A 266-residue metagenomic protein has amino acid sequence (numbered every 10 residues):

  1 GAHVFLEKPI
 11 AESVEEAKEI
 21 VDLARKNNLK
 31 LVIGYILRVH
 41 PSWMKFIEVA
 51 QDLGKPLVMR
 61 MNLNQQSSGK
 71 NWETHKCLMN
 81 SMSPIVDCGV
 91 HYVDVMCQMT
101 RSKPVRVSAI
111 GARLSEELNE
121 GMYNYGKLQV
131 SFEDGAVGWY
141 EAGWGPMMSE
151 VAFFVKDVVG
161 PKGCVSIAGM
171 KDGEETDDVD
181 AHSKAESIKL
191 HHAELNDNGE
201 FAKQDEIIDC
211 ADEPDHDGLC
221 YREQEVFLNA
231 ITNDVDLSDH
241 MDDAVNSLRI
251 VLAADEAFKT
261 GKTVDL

Functional and structural regions predicted by a protein language model:
G1-A2, W72-N80, K203-D209: Short glycine/proline- and charge-enriched loop/turn segments that cap or connect secondary-structure elements
G1-R38: Beta-strand-loop-alpha-helix segment that lines the small-molecule cofactor/substrate pocket of alpha/beta enzymes
E16, V21, K26, D177 (+2 more regions): C-terminal helix-rich "cap/oligomerization" subdomain common to oxidoreductases
L37-E120, G126, G261: Predominantly a Rossmann-like dinucleotide-binding segment in NAD(P)-dependent oxidoreductases
N80-V86, S149, C210-G218: A short glycine-threonine-serine/GTX helix/turn-capping micro-motif
V93-D180, Y221-D234: Contiguous beta-strand/loop segments that form the cofactor/metal-binding neighborhood of enzyme cores
F153-F154, G163, I167-D217: Glycine-enriched catalytic-core subsegment of oxygenase/oxidase enzymes
